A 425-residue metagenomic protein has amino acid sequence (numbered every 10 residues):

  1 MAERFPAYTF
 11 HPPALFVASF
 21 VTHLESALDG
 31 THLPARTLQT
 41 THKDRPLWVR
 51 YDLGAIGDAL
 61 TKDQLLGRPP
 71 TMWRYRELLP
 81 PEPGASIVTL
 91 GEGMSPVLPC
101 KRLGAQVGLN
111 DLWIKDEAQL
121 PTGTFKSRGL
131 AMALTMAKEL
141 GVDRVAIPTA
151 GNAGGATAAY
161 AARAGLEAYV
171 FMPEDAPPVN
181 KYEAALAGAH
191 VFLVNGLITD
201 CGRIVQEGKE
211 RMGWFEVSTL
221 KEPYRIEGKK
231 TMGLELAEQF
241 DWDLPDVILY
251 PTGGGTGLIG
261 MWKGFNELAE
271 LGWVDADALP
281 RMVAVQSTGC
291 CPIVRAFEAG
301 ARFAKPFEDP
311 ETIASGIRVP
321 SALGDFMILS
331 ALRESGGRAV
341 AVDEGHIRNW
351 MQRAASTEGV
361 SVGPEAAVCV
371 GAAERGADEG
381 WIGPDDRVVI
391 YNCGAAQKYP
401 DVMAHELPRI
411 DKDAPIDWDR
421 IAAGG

Functional and structural regions predicted by a protein language model:
F5-G425: PLP-dependent amino-acid enzyme catalytic core
